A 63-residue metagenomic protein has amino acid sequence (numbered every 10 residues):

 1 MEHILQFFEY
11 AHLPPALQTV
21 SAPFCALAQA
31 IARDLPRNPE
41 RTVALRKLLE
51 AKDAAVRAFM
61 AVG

Functional and structural regions predicted by a protein language model:
M1-T19: N-terminal acidic leader/helix
A16, V20, A44-K47: Amphipathic alpha-helix face/heptad-repeat signature
P23: Short, polar/acidic, helix-capping and beta-turn segments at strand->helix junctions that line the mouths
A26: Phosphate-handling catalytic cores of nucleic-acid transaction enzymes
A30-G63: Short, charge-rich amphipathic interface segments used for partner binding and complex assembly
